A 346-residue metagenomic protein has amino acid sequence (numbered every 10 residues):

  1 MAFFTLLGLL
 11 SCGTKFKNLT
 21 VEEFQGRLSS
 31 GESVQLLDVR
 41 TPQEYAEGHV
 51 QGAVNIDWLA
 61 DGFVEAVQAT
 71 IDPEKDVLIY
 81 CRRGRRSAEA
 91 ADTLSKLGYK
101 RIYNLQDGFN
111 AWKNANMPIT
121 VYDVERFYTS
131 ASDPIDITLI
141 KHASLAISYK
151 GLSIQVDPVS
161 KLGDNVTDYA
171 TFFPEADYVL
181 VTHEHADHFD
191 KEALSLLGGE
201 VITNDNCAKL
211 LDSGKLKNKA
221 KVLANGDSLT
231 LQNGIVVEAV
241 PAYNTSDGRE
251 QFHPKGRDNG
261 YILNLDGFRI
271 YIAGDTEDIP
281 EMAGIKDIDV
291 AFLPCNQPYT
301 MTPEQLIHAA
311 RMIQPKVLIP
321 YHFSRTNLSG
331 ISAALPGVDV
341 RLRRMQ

Functional and structural regions predicted by a protein language model:
M1-L9: Bacterial N-terminal signal peptides
L10-V34, P42-L78, R85-R126: Rhodanese-like catalytic fold shared by cysteine-dependent sulfurtransferases and DSP/PTP-type phosphatases
T41, N244-M312: Active-site-proximal loop/helix segments of hydrolase catalytic cores
C81, Q155-V159, A176-D187, V201-D205 (+4 more regions): Active-site neighborhood of phospho(di)ester-bond hydrolases with catalytic His/Asp-centered motifs
Y122-K150, A334-G337, Q346: Zn-dependent metallo-beta-lactamase
T129, I140, A146-E184, K191-A193 (+2 more regions): Pre-active-site segment of Zn-dependent metallo-hydrolases
T167-L229: Active-site HxH/HxHxD metal-binding segment of metal-dependent hydrolases
K215-I235, I307, R311-Q346: Binuclear metal-ion centers of metallo-dependent hydrolases, dominated by the metallo-beta-lactamase
